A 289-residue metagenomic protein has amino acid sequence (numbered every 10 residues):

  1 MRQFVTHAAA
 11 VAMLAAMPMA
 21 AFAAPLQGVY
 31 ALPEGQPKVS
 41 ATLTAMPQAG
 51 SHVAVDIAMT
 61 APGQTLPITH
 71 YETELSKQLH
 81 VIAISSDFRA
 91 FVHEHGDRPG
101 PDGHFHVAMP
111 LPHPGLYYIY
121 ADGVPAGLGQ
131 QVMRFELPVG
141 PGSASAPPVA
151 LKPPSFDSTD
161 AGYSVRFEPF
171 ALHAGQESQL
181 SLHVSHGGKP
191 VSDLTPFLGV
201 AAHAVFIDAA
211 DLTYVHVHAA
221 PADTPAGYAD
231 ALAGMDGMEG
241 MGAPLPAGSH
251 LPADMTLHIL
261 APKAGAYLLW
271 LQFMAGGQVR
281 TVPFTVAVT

Functional and structural regions predicted by a protein language model:
M1-A23: Gram-negative bacterial Sec-dependent N-terminal signal peptides
A24-T289: N-terminal soluble domains immediately following signal/targeting peptides that reside in extracytoplasmic
